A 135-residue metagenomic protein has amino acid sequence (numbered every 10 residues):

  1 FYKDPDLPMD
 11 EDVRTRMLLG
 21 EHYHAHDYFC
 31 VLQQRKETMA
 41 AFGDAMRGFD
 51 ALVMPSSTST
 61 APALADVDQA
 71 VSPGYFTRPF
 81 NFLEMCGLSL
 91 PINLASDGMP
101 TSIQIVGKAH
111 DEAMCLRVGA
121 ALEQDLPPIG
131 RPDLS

Functional and structural regions predicted by a protein language model:
F1-M39, G43, S89-S102: Short helix-loop capping/hinge segments that flank enzyme active sites or metal/cofactor-binding pockets
C30, S59-R78: Short, surface-exposed loop/helix-turn segments at secondary-structure junctions that function as lids/hinges flanking
R78-N81, D97: Hydrophobic/aromatic ligand-binding patch that stacks against planar heteroaromatic rings of cofactors or nucleotides
E84: A short alpha->beta transition loop at the rim of the catalytic pocket in nucleotide-sugar-dependent
S102-A109: A short, well-structured catalytic beta-strand-centered motif of the EAL phosphodiesterase domain for c-di-GMP
C115-S135: Short, gly/Ser/Thr-rich active-site loops of penicillin-recognizing serine hydrolases
